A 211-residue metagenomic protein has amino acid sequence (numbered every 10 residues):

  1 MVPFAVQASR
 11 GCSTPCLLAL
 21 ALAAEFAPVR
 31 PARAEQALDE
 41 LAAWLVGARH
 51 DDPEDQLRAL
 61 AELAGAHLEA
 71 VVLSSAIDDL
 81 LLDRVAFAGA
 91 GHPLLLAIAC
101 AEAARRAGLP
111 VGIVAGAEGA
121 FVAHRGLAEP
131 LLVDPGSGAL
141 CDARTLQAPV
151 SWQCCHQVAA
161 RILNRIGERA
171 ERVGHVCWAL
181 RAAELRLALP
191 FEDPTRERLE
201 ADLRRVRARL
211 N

Functional and structural regions predicted by a protein language model:
M1-N211: A structural boundary/capping signal
